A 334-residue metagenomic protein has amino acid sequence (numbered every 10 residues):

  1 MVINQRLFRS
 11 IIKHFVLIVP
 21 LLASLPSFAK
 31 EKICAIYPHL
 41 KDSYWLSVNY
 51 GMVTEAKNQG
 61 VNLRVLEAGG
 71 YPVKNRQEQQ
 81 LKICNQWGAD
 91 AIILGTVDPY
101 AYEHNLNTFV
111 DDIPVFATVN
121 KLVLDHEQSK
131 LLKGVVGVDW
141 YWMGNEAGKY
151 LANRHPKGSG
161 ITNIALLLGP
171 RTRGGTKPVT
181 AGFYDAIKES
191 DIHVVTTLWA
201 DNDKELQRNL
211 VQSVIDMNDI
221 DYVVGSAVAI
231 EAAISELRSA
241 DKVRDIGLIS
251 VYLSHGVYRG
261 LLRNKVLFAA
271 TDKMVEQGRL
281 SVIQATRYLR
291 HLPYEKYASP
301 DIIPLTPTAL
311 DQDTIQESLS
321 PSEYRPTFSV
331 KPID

Functional and structural regions predicted by a protein language model:
K32-G51, E55, Q59, R64-Q80 (+4 more regions): Extracytoplasmic "Venus flytrap"
Y44-V61, M143-A147, G174-H193, A232 (+1 more regions): Short, solvent-exposed amphipathic alpha-helices that sit in or adjacent to ligand/effector-binding or catalytic
R64-G88, T196-M217, I230-A233: Structural motif
L94-D111, V115, F183, A200-G260: Hydrophobic alpha-helical
P99-Y100, H104-W142, S254-L262, V266-L267: Flexible loop/hinge segments that line or gate small-molecule binding clefts
G134-T162, Q207, L253-V257, K273-R290: Hydrophobic alpha-helical segments within soluble ligand-binding/sensing domains
L167, R171, E276-D334: Hinge/cleft segment of the Venus flytrap/periplasmic-binding protein
